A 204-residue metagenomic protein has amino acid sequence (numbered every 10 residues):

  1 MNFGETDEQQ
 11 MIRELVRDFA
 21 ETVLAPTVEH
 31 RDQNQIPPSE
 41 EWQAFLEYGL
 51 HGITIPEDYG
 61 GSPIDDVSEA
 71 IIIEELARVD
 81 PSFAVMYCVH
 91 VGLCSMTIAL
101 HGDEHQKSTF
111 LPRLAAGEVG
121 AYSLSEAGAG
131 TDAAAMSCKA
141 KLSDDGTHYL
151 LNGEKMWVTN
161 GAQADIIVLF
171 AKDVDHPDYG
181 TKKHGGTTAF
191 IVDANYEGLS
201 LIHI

Functional and structural regions predicted by a protein language model:
M1-C88, H105-T109, R113: Amphipathic, small/basic residue-rich leader segments at the start of a protein or domain
D58, S125-A129, M156-W157: Short, solvent-exposed loop/turn elements at beta->coil junctions and helix N-caps that rim active or binding pockets
I73, S95-I98, L111, V168 (+1 more regions): Conserved protein kinase catalytic domain
V85-H105, G130-D132, L142-D145: N-terminal glycine-rich flavin-associated loop
A116-S125, F170: A short, Trp-centered hydrophobic/proline-enriched beta-strand micro-motif
S137-K141: Short, surface-exposed charged micro-motifs
T147-L199: A short core secondary-structure module
I202-I204: Conserved small/polar residues in nucleotide/adenosyl-binding loops
